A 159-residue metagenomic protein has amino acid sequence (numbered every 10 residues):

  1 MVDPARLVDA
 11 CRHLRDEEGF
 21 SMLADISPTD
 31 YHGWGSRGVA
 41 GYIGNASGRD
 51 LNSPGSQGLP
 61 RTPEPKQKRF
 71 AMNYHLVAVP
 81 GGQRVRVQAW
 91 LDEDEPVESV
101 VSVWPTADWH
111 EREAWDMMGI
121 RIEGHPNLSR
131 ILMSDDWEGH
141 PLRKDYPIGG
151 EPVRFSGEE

Functional and structural regions predicted by a protein language model:
M1-E159: Terminal low-complexity/charged segments
